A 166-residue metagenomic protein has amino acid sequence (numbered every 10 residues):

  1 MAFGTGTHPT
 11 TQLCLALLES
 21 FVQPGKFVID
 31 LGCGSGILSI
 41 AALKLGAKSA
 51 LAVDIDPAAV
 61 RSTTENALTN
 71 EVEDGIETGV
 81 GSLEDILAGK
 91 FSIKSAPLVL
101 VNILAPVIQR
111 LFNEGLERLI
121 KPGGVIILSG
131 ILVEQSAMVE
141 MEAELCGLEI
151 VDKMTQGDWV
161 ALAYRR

Functional and structural regions predicted by a protein language model:
M1-L83: Conserved SAM/SAH cofactor-binding pocket of Class I
F21, I55-R166: S-adenosylmethionine
